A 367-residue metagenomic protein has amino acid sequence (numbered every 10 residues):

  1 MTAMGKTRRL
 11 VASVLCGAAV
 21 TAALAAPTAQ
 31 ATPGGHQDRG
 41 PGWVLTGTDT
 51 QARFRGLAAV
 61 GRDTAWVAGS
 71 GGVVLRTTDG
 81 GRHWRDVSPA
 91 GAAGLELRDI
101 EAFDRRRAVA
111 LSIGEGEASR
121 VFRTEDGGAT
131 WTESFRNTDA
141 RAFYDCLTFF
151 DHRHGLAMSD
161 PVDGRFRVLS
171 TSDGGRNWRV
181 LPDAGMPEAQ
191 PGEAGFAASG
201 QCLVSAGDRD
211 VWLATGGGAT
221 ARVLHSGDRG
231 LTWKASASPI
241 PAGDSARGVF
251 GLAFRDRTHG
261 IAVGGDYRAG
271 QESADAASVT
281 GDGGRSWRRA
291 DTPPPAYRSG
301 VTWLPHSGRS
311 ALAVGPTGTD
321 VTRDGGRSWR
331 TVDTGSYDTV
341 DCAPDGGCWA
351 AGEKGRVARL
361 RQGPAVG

Functional and structural regions predicted by a protein language model:
T2-A31: Secretory targeting and sorting signals
T32-G367: Residue-level hotspots at or immediately adjacent to binding/recognition sites across diverse folds
